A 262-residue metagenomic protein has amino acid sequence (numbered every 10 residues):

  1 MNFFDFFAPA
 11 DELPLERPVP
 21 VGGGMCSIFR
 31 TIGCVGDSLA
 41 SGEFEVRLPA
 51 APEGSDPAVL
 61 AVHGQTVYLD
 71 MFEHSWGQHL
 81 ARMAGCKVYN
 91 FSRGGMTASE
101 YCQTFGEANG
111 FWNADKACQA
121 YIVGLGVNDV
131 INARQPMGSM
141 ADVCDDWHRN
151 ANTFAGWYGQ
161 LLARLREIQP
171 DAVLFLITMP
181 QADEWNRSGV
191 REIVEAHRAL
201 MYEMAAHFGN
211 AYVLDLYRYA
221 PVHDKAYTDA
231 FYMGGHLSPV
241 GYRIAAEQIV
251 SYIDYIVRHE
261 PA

Functional and structural regions predicted by a protein language model:
M1-F72, R82, K116, I253-A262: N-terminal secretory targeting modules
T31-V35, A40, K87-S92, Q119-G124 (+2 more regions): Structural recognition of the beta-strand scaffold that forms the well-ordered cores of secreted hydrolase catalytic
S38-S41, R93-S99, V127-N132, P180-E184 (+1 more regions): Solvent-exposed loop/turn segments at secondary-structure junctions within structured extracellular/periplasmic domains
A51-N152, G156: Conserved SGNH/GDSL esterase-like catalytic core that processes O-acyl groups on lipids and polysaccharides
A81, L162-E167, A205-A206: N-terminal cationic-hydrophobic initiation segments that often serve targeting/anchoring roles
N113-K116, P170-D171, G209: Proline-centered flexible-loop/turn and helix-kink motifs
Y158-A163, R198: Generic structural signal for well-ordered alpha-helices, preferentially at hydrophobic/aromatic core positions
M179-A262: Catalytic His-Asp segment of secreted/periplasmic serine-dependent ester chemistry enzymes
